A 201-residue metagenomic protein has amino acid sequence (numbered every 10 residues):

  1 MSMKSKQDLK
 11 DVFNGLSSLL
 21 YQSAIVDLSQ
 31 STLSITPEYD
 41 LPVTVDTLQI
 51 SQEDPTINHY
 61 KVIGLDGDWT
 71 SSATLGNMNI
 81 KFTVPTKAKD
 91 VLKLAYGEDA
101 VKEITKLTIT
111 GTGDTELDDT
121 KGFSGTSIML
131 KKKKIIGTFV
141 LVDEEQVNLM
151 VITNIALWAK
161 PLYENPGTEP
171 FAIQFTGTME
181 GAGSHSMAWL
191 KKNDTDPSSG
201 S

Functional and structural regions predicted by a protein language model:
M1-V43, S198-S201: Polar/acidic, low-complexity leader/linker segments enriched in S/T/G and N/D
V43-N58: N-terminal beta-strand/beta-hairpin edge segment
T56-W69: Short acidic (Asp/Glu) patches
G67-T70, F139, Y163-E164: Beta-strand-rich interaction surfaces with strong enrichment in secreted/lumenal proteins
W69-L92, G111, T168-S184: Oligomerization/assembly interface segments of phage tail-like spikes and tubes
L94-E103: "Short basic amphipathic alpha-helical interaction patches in structured regions
G122-Q146, T153: Phosphate/anion-contacting hairpin/loop surfaces
Q146-S201: Mixed-charge, glycine-accented linear interaction segment located at domain edges/termini
